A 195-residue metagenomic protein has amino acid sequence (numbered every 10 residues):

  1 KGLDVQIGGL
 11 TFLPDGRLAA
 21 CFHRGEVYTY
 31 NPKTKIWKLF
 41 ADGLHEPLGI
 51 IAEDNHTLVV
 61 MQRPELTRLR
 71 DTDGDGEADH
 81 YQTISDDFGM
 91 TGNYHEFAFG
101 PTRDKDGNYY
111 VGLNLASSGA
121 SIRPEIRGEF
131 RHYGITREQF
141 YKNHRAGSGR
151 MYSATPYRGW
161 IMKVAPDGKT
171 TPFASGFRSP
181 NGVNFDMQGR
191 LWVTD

Functional and structural regions predicted by a protein language model:
K1-D195: Beta-propeller domains with acidic blade repeats across secreted/periplasmic ectodomains and cytosolic WD/CNH propellers
